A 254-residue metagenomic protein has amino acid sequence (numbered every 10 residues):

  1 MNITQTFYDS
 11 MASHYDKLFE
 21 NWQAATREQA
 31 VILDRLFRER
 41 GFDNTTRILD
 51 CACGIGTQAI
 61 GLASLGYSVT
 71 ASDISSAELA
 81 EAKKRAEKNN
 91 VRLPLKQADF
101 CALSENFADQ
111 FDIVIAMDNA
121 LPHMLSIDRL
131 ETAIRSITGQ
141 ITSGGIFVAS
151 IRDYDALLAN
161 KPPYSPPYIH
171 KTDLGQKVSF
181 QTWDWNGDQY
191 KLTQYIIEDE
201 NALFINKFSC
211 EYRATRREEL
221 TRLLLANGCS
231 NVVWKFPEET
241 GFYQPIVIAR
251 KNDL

Functional and structural regions predicted by a protein language model:
M1-N44: Conserved class I S-adenosyl-L-methionine
N44-A52: Conserved class I S-adenosyl-L-methionine
T57-L103: Class I SAM-dependent methyltransferase SAM/SAH-binding core
E105-I113: A short acidic, Gly/Pro-enriched loop at the edge of an enzyme's catalytic core that lines a small-molecule cofactor
D112-D128: A short SAM/SAH-binding and catalytic strip from SAM-dependent methyltransferases
E131-S143: A short glycine-rich, Lys/Arg-flanked "PGG" loop and its adjoining helix->strand segment in the class I
V148-E219: SAM-dependent methyltransferase
R213-L254: C-terminal lobe and adjacent flexible extensions of AdoMet/dcAdoMet transferase-like proteins
